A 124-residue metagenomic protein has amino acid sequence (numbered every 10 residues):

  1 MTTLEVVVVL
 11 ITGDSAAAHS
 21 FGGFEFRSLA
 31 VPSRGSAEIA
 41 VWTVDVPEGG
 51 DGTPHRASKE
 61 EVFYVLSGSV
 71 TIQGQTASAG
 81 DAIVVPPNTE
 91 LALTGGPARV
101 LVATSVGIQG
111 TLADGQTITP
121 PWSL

Functional and structural regions predicted by a protein language model:
M1-E38, G115-L124: A short, N-terminal "cap"/entry segment at the start of jelly-roll beta-barrel domains of the cupin/DSBH fold
E25, A37-W42, K59-E61, L66-G68: A generic structural signal for short beta-strands and their flanking turns/coil linkers
R27-S28, I39-A57: Conserved short histidine dyad/triad with adjacent acidic residue
R34-E38, V46-G50, S69-T71, V106-Q109: Short, charged/polar surface micro-motifs in flexible loops or helix N-caps
G35, T76-A79, P87-G115: Ligand-binding loop in jelly-roll beta-barrel domains
H55-D81: A short beta-strand-loop-beta hairpin characteristic of the jelly-roll/cupin
